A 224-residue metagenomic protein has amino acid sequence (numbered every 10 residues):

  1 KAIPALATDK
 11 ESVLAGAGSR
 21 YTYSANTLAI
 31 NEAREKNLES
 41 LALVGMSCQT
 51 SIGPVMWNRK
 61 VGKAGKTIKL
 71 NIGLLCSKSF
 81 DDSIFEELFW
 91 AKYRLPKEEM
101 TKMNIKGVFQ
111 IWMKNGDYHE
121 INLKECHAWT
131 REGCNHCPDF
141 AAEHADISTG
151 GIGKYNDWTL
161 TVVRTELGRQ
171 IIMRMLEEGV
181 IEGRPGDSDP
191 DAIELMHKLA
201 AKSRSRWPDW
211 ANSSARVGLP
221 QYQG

Functional and structural regions predicted by a protein language model:
K1-G224: Iron-sulfur-associated redox domains of electron-transfer enzymes in respiratory and anaerobic energy metabolism
